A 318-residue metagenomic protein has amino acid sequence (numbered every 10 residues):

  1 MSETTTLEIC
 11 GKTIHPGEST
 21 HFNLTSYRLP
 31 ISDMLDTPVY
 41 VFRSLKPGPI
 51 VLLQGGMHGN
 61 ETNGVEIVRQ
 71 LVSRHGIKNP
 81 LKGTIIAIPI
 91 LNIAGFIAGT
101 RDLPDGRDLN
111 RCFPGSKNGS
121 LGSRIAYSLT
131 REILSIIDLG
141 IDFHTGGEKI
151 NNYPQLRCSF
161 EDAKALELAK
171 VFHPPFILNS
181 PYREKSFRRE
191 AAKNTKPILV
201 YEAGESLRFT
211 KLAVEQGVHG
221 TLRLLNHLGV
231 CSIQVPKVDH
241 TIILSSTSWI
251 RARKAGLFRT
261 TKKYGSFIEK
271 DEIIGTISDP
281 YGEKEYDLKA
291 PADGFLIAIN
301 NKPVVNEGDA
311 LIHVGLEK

Functional and structural regions predicted by a protein language model:
M1-K318: Structured catalytic-domain cores with a bias toward divalent-metal coordination
